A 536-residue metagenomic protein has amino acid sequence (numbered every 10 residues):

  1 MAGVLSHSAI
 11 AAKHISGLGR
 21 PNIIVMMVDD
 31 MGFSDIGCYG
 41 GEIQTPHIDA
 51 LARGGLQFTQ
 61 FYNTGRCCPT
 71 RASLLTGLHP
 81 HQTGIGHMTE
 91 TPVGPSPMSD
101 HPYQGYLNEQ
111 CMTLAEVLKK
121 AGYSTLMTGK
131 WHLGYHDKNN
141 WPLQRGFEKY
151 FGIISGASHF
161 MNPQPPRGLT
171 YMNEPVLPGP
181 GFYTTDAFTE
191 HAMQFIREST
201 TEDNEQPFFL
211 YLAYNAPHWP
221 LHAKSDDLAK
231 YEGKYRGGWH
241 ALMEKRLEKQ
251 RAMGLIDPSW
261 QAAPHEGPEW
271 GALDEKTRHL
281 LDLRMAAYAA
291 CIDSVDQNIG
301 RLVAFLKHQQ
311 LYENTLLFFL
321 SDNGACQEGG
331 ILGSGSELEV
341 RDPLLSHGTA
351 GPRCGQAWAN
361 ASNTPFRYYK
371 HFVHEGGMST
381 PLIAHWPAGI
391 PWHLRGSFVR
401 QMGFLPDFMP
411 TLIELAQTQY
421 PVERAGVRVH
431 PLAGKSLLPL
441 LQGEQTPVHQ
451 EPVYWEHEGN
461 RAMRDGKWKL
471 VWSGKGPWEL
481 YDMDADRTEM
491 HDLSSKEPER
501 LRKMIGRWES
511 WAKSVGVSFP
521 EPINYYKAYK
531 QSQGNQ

Functional and structural regions predicted by a protein language model:
M1-G474, W478, M483-G506, S510-K513 (+1 more regions): Formylglycine-dependent sulfatase
